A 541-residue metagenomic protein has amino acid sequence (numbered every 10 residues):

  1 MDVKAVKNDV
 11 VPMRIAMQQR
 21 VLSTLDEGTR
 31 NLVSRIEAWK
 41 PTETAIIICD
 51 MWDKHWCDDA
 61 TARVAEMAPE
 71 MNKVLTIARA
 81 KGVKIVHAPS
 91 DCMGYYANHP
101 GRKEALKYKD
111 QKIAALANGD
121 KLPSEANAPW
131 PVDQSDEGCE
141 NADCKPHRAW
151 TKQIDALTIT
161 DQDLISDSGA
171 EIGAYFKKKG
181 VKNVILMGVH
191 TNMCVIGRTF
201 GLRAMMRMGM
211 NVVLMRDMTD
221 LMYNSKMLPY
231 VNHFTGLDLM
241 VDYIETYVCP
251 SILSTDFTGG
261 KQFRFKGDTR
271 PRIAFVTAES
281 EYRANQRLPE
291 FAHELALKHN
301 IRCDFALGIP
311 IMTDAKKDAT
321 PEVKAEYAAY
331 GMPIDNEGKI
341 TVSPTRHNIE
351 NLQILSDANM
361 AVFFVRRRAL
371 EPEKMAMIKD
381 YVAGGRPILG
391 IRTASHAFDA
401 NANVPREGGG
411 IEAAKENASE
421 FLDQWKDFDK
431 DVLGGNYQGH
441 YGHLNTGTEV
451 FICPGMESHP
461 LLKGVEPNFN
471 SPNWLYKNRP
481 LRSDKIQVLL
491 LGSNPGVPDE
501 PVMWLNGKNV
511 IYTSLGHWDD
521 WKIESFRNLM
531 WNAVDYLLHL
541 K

Functional and structural regions predicted by a protein language model:
M1-A45, A62-V64, K73-T76, A80-G82 (+3 more regions): Active-site-adjacent betaalpha module
M51-K54, D91-Y95, H190-C194, M218-M222 (+8 more regions): Solvent-exposed loop/turn segments at secondary-structure junctions within structured extracellular/periplasmic domains
K81-V83, G209-M210, A383-P387, K508: A short helix->loop->beta-strand "cap" motif at the edges of active sites that frequently abuts
L237-D238, R270-P271, R287, L297-I301 (+7 more regions): Extracellular ligand-binding/catalytic regions of CAZymes and related secreted enzymes and adhesion modules
A274-V276, S280-F398: Helical hinge/lid and interdomain linker segments adjacent to catalytic or ligand-binding clefts that mediate domain
A296-R302, R346, D357, D431-N509: Catalytic beta-strand/loop cores that center a nucleophilic Ser/Cys/Thr and support acyl-enzyme chemistry
F363, R367-P460: A glycine-rich, often tryptophan-bearing local segment used as a flexible ligand/cofactor-contacting loop or short
